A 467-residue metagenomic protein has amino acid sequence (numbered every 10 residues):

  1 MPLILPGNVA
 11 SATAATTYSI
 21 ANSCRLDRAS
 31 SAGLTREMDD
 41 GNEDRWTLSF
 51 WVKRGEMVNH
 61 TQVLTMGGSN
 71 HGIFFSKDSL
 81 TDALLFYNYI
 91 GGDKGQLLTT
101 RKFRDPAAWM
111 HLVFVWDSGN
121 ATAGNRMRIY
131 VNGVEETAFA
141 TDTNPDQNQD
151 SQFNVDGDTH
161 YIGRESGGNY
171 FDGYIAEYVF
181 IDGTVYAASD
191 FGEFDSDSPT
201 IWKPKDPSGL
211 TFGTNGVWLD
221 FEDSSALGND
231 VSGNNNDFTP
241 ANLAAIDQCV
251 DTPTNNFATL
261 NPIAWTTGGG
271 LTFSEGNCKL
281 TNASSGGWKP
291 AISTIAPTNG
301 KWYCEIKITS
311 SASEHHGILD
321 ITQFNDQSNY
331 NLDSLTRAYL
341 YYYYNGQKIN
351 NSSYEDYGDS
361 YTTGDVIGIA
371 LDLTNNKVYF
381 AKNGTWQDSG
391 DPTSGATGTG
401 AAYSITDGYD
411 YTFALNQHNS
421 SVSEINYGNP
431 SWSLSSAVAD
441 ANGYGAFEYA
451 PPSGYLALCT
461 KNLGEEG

Functional and structural regions predicted by a protein language model:
M1-D44, L80-K94, D156-I162, A245-I292: Low-complexity, glycine/proline/serine-rich flexible segments
P2-N22, A29, A121-A123, R128 (+6 more regions): Extended recognition patches within non-cytosolic domains
L3-R28, S49-V58, F74-N148, Y343 (+3 more regions): Extracellular glycan-interaction surfaces
D27-W46, G95-R104, R164-G167, W202-L210 (+2 more regions): Short surface loop/edge beta-strand patches of beta-sandwich-type extracellular domains that form ligand-contact sites
A29-L85, N120-A123, T184-S189, A296-N299 (+2 more regions): Extracellular glycan-recognition modules
L48-E56, L112-F114, I162, I175-F180 (+5 more regions): Short hydrophobic/aromatic patches on beta-strands that form ligand-binding or substrate-lining surfaces
I90, Q152-I175: Extracellular glycan-interaction patches encoded by glycine-rich segments
H315-V366: Glycine-aromatic-enriched beta-strand/loop faces of beta-sandwich-type recognition domains, especially lectin-like
